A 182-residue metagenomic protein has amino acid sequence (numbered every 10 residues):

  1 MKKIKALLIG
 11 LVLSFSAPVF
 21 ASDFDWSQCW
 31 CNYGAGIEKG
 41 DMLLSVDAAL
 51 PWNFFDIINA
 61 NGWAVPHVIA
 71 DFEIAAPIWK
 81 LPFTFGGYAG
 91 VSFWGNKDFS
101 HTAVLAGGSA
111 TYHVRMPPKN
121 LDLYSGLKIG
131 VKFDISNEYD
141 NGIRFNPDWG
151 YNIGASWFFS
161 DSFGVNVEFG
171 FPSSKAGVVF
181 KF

Functional and structural regions predicted by a protein language model:
M1-L8: Bacterial N-terminal signal peptides that target proteins for export
I9-S16: Bacterial N-terminal signal peptides
S22-L44, A49-F182: Outer-membrane beta-barrel transmembrane domain signature
